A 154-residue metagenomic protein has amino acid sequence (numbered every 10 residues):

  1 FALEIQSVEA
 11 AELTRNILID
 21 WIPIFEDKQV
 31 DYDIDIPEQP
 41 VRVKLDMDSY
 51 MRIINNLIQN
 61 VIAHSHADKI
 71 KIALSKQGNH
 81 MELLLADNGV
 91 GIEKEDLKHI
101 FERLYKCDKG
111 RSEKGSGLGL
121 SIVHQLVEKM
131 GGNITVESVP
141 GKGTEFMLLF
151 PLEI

Functional and structural regions predicted by a protein language model:
F1-L3, R42-L45: Conserved micro-motifs of the catalytic ATP-binding
E4-I19: A conserved beta-strand-to-alpha-helix junction within the catalytic ATP-binding
Q6-S7, E26, D31-V41: Conserved catalytic submotifs in the C-terminal HATPase_c
V61-I62: Short helix-loop "hinge" at the ATP-lid/N-box region of the Bergerat-fold HATPase_c
K69-N79: Short beta-strand/loop element within the Bergerat-fold HATPase_c
I92-Y105: Short conserved segment of the HATPase_c
G131-G132: Conserved glycine-rich
